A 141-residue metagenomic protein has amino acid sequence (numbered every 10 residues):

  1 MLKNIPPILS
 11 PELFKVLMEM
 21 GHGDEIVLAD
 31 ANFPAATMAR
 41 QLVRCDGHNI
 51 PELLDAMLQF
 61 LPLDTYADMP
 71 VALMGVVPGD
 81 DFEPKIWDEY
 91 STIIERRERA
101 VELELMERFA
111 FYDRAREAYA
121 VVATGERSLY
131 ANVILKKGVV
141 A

Functional and structural regions predicted by a protein language model:
M1-R44: Long, hydrophobic N-terminal alpha-helical segment
K3, D24-V27, Q41-L42, D64-M74 (+3 more regions): Structural motif
P11-E12, L42-L58: Gly/Ser/Thr-rich active-site loops/lids in small-molecule metabolic enzymes that frequently grip phosphoryl groups
V16, M20-G23, A56-D64, E89-R97 (+1 more regions): Change "in soluble alpha/beta enzymes" to "in soluble alpha/beta proteins
T37-R40, L54, A131-K136: Short, glycine/acidic-enriched capping/hinge loops at junctions between secondary-structure elements
A39, C45-D46, I50, A120-E126: C-terminal catalytic "cap/lid" subdomain
E52-L58, D64-L73, V77-D88: Glycine-rich, Lys/Arg-enriched anion-binding loops that position phosphate/diphosphate groups for phosphoryl
D80-A141: Glycine-rich, aromatic-bearing surface loops/beta-hairpins
